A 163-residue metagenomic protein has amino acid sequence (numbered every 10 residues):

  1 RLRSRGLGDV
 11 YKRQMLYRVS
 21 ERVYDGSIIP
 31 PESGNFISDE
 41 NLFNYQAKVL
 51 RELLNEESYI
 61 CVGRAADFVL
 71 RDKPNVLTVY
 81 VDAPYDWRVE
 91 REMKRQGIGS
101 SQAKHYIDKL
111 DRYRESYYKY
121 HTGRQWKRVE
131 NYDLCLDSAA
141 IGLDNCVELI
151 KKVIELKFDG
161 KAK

Functional and structural regions predicted by a protein language model:
R1-Y11: Single conserved hydrophobic/aromatic residue that forms the stacking wall/gate of nucleotide- or nucleobase-binding
L7, K73-V76, N131-Y132: Short glycine-/polar-rich loops that comprise or flank the Walker A/P-loop and associated switch/sensor motifs
D9-G26, G99-D144: Small-molecule kinase domains that catalyze NTP-dependent phosphoryl transfer to phosphate-bearing small molecules
M15-E57, V62: Ordered, amphipathic secondary-structure segments that act as subunit-interaction surfaces in large macromolecular
A47, L143-K151: Short, amphipathic alpha-helical "lid/cap" segments that border enzyme active or binding sites
A47-Q96: ATP-dependent NMP and nucleoside kinases share a basic, alpha-helical "lid"
Q96-S100, D159: Arginine/glycine-rich "motif VI" loop of SF2 helicases in the C-terminal RecA-like domain
K157-K163: C-terminal helical "lid" subdomain and adjoining coupling/linker elements of P-loop NTPases
